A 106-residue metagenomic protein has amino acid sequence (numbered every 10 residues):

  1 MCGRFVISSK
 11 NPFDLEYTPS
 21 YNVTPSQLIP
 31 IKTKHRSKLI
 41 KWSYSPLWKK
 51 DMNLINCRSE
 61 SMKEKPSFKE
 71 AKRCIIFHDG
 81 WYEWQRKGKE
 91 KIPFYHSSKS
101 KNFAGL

Functional and structural regions predicted by a protein language model:
M1-L106: Short linear sequence motif anchored by a di-proline
